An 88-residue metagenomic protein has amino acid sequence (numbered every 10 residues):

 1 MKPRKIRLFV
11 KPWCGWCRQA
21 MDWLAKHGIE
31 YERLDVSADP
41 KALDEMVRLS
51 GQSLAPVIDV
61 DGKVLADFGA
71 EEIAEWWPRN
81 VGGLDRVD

Functional and structural regions predicted by a protein language model:
M1-H27: Local sequence-structure signature of Cys/Sec-based thiol-disulfide redox active-site neighborhoods
K11, G51, A70: ATP/adenylate-binding site constellation spanning eukaryotic-like Ser/Thr protein kinases, ABC-transporter
G15, K41, E72: Short alpha-helical
G15, S37, A66: Nucleotide phosphate-binding site architecture
E30-L43, Q52-S53: Thiol-based oxidoreductase modules, predominantly thioredoxin-like and allied folds used for disulfide exchange
S50-I58: Structural micro-motif
V60-D88: Non-catalytic, surface beta->alpha helical segment in thiol-disulfide oxidoreductase systems
